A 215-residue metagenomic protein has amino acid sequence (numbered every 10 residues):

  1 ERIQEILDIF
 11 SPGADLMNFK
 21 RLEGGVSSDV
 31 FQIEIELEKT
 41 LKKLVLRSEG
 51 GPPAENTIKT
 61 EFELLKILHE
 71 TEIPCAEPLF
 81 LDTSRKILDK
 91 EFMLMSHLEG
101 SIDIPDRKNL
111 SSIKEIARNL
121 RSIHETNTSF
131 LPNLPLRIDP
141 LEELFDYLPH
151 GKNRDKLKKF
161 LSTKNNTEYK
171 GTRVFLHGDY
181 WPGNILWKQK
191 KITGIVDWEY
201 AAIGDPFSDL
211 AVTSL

Functional and structural regions predicted by a protein language model:
E1-A14, R121-G178, K188: An alpha-helical support segment within catalytic cores of ATP-dependent transferases
G13-R21: Short secondary-structure junctions
K20-L136, E143, G151-K152, E168-K170: ATP-binding pocket architecture of kinase catalytic cores
R47-S48, F80, P135, F175-G178 (+2 more regions): Short beta-strand segments
G50, E99, Y180-P182, Y200 (+1 more regions): Short, glycine/acidic-enriched loop or turn micro-motifs at the edges of active sites
S112-I116, N153, D179, P206-D209: An acidic site on a long C-lobe helix of protein kinase domains
R173-F175, K188-L215: Active-site Asp-x-Gly
